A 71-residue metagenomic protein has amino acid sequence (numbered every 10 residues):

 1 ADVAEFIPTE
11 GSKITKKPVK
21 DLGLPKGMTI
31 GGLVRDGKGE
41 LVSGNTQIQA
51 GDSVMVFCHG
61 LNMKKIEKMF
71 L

Functional and structural regions predicted by a protein language model:
A4-L71: Cytosolic Rossmann-like ligand/nucleotide-binding regulatory domains
